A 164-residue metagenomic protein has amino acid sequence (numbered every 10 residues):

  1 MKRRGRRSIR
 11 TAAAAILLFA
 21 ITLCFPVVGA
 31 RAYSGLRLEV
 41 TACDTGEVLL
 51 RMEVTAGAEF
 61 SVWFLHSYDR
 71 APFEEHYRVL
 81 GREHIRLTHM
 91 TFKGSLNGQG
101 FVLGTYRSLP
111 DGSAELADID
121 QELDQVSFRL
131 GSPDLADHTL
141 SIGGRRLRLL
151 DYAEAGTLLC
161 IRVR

Functional and structural regions predicted by a protein language model:
M1-G5: N-terminal secretory signal peptides that target proteins for export/translocation
S8-T11: N-terminal membrane topogenic signal
A13-V28: Hydrophobic membrane-insertion alpha-helices, especially the h-region of bacterial N-terminal signal peptides
L18, E47, P72-E74, F101 (+2 more regions): Short beta-strand-initiation
F25-E39: Aromatic-capped interface at the extracytoplasmic side of an N-terminal signal-anchor transmembrane helix
R37-F92: N-terminal secretory signal peptides
I85-T88, S95-R164: Mature, soluble, non-transmembrane domains
